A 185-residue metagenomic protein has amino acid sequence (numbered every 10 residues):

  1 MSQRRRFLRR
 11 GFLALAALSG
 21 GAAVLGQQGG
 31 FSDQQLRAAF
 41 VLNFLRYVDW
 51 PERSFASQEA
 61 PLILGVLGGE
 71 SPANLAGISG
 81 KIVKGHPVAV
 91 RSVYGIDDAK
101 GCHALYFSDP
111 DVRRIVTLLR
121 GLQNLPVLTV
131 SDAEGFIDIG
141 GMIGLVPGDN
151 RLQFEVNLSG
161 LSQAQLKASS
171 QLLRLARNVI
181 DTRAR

Functional and structural regions predicted by a protein language model:
S2-R185: Short hydrophobic alpha-helices and adjacent helix-cap/hinge residues
